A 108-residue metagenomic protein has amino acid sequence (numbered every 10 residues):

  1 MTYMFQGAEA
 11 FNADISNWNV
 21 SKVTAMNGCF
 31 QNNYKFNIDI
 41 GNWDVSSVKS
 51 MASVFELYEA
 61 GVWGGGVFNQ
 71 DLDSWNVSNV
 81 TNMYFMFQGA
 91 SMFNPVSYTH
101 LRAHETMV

Functional and structural regions predicted by a protein language model:
T2-R102: Negatively charged
A103-V108: A short, hydrophobic C-terminal helix/tail in secreted or cell-surface proteins
